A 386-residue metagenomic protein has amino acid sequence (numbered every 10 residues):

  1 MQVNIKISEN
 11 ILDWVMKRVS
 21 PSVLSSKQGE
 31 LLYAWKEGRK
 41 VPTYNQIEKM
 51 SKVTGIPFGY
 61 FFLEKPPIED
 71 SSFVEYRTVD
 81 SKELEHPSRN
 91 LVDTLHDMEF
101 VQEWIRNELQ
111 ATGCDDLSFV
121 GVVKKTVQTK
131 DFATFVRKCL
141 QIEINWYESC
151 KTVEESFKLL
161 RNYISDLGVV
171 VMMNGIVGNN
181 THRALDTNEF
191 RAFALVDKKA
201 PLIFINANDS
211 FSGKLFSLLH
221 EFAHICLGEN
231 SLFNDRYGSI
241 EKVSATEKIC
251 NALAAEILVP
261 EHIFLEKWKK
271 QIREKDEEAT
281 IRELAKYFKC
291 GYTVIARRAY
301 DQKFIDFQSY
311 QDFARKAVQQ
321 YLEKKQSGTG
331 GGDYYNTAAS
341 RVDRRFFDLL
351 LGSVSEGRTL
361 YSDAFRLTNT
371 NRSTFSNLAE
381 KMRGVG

Functional and structural regions predicted by a protein language model:
M1-G386: Active-site hotspot residues in diverse enzymes, especially metal/ion-binding acidic/histidine motifs
